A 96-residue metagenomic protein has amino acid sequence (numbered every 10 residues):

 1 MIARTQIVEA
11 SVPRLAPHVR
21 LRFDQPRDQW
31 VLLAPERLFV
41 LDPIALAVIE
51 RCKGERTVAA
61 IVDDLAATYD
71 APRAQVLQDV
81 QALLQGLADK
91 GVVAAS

Functional and structural regions predicted by a protein language model:
M1-E50, S96: Acidic, low-complexity/disordered tracts enriched in E/D and polar residues
R37-S96: Long, charge-rich, low-complexity alpha-helical segments
